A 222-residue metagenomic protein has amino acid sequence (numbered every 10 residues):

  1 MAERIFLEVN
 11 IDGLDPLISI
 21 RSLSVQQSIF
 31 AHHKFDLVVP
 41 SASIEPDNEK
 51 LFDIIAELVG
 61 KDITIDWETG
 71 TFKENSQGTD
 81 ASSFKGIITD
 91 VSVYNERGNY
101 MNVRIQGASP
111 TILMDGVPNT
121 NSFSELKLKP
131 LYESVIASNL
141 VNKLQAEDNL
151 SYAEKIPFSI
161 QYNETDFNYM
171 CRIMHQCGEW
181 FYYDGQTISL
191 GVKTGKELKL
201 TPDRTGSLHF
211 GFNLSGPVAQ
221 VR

Functional and structural regions predicted by a protein language model:
M1-E68, S83, V103-M114, S122 (+3 more regions): Juxtamembrane "anchor/assembly" segments of surface/extracellular structural proteins
I29, I55-V59, D80, K127 (+3 more regions): Short amphipathic alpha-helical segments
T71-E74: Short acidic/polar inter-strand loop motif in beta-rich domains
S76-G86: Short coil-to-beta-strand transition motifs
S82, M101, I156: Exposed loop/turn and edge beta-strand positions of beta-sandwich/beta-sheet ligand-binding modules
I88-D90: Conserved hydrophobic positions within beta-strands
S92-G107, I188-S189: Short, solvent-exposed secondary-structure boundary/capping segments
Q106-H209: Charged- and aromatic-enriched interaction segments used to assemble and dock large macromolecular complexes
